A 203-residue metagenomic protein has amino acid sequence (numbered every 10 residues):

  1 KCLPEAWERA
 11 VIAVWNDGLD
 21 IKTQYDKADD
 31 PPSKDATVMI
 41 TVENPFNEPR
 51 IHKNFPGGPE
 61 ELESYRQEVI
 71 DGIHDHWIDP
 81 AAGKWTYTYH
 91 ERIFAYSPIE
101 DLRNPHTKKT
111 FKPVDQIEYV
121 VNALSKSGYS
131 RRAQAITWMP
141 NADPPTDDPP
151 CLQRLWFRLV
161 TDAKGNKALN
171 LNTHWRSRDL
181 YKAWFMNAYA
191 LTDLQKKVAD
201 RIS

Functional and structural regions predicted by a protein language model:
K1-S203: Terminal, non-catalytic protein-protein interaction segments that mediate quaternary/complex assembly
